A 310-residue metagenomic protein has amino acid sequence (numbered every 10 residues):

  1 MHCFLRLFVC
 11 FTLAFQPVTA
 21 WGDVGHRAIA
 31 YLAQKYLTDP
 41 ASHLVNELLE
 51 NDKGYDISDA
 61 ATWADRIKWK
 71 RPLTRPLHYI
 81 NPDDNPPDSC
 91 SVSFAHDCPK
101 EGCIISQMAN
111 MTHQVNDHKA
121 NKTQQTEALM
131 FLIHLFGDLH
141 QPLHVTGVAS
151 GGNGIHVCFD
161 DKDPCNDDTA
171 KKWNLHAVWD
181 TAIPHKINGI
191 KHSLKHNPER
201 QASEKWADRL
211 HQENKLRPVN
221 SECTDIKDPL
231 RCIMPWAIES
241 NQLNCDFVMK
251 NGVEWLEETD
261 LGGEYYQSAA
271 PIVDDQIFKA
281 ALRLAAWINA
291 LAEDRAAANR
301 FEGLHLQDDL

Functional and structural regions predicted by a protein language model:
H2-A20: Cleavable N-terminal signal peptides of Sec/SRP-targeted secreted and luminal proteins
L5, L139-H140: Residue-level micro-sites within transmembrane alpha helices that shape and flank functional polar/acidic positions
P17-L135, P142-F278, L282-L310: N-terminal, motif-rich segments that launch catalysis or mediate targeting to/interaction with membranes, typified by
